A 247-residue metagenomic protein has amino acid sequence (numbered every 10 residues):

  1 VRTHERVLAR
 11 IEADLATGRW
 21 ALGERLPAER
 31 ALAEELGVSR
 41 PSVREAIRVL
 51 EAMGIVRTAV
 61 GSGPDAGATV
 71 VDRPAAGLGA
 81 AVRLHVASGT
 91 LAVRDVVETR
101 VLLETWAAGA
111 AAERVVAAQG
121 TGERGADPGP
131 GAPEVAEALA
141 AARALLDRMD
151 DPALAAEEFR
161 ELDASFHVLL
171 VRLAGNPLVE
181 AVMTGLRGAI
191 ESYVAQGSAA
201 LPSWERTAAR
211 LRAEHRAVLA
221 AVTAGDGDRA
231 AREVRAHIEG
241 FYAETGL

Functional and structural regions predicted by a protein language model:
V1-L102, W106-G109, E113: Short linear motifs at protein or domain termini
A16, W20, G61, A112-V116 (+4 more regions): Short, flexible helix-adjacent loops and helix caps
A28-E29, G175-P177, G225-G227: Short loop-to-helix capping motifs
A75-L173, R206, R210-T223: All-alpha effector-binding/dimerization core of bacterial HTH-type transcriptional repressors
W106, A110, L169, L173 (+3 more regions): Amphipathic alpha-helical segments in well-ordered regions
R124, P128, R187-L247: C-terminal all-alpha effector/ligand-binding and dimerization domain of prokaryotic HTH-type transcriptional repressors
A142, L146, M183, V234-R235: Inward-facing hydrophobic residues that define packing positions of alpha-helical scaffold repeats
